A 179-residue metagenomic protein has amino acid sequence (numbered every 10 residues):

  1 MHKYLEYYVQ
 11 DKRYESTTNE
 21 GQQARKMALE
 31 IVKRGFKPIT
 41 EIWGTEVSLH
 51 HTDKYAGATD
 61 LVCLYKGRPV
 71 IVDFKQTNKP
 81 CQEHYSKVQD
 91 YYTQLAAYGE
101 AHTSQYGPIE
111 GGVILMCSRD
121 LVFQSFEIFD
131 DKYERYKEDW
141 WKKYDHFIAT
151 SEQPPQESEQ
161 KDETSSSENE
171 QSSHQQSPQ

Functional and structural regions predicted by a protein language model:
M1-A56, Q176: Metal-dependent nuclease catalytic cores that hydrolyze phosphodiester bonds in DNA/RNA, characterized by
P38, P69, P80, P108 (+3 more regions): Proline-rich intrinsically disordered, low-complexity coils
W43-S151: Mg2+/Mn2+-dependent nuclease catalytic core
T150-Q179: Glycine- and charge-rich intrinsically disordered segments
